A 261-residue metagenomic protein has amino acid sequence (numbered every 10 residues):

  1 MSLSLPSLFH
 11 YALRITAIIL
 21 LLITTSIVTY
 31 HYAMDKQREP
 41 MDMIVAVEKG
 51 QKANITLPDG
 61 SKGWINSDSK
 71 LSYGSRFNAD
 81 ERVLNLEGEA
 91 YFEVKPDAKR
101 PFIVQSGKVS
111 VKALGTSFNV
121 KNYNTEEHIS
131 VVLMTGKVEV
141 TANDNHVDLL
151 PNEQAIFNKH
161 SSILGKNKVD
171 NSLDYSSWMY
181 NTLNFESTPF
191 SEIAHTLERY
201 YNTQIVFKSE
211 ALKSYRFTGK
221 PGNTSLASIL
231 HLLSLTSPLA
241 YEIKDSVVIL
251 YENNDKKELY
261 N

Functional and structural regions predicted by a protein language model:
S2-N261: A residue-level detector for the "anchor" residue at the start of short, highly conserved motifs
